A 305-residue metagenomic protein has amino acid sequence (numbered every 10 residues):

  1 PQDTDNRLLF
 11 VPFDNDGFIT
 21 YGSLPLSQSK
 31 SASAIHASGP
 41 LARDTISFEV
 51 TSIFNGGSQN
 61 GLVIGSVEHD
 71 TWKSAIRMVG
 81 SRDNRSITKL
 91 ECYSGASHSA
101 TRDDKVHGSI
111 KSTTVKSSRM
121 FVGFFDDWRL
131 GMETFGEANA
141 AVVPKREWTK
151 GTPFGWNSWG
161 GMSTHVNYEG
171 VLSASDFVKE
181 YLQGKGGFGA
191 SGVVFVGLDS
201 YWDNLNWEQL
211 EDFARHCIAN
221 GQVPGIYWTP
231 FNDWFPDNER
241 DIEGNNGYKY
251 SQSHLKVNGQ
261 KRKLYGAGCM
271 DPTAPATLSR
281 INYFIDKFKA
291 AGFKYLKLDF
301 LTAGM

Functional and structural regions predicted by a protein language model:
P1-G189, N220: Carbohydrate-recognition beta-sandwich/jelly-roll modules in extracellular/periplasmic carbohydrate-active proteins
S112, W156, V196, C217 (+1 more regions): Conserved, mostly hydrophobic/aromatic
E133-P144, A174, Q209-D212, R240-I242 (+2 more regions): Alpha-helical scaffolding within the catalytic cores of extracellular/periplasmic polymer-degrading hydrolases
K150-F154, G189-F195, A219-G225, A290-L296: Loop/turn elements at helix/coil->beta-strand transitions in domains of secreted/extracellular proteins
T152-L172, V194-W207, R262-S279, T302-M305: The substrate-binding groove and active-site-proximal loops of carbohydrate-active enzymes, especially glycoside
V193-K249: Acidic/aromatic-lined carbohydrate-recognition and catalytic surfaces of CAZymes acting on diverse glycans
I226, P230-A291, T302: Active-site-adjacent "subsite" loops/lids of carbohydrate-active enzymes
